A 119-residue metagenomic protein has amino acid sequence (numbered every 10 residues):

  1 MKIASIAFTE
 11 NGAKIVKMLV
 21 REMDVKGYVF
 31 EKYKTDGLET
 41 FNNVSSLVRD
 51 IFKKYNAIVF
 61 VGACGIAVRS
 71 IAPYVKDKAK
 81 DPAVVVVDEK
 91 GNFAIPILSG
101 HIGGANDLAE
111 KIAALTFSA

Functional and structural regions predicted by a protein language model:
M1-K2, K54-A57, A79-A83, E89-N92 (+1 more regions): Short coil/turn connectors at secondary-structure junctions
M1-Y33: N-terminal basic/disordered segments at the start of proteins
G12-A13, K34-T35, K90-I95: Short gly/pro/ser/thr-enriched loop/turn and capping motifs at secondary-structure boundaries
G12-V16, I66-S70, A105: Short glycine/serine/threonine-rich phosphate/pyrophosphate-binding segments that cradle anionic phosphate groups
G27-D50: N-terminal beta-loop-helix "entrance" segment that forms/cooperates in small-molecule cofactor or anionic ligand
F60-C64: Short His-Asn-centered micro-motif
R69-K80: Short Gly/Thr/Asp-enriched flexible loops that form oxyanion-binding sites at enzyme active sites
N92-A119: Short, glycine-/small-residue-rich phosphate/pyrophosphate-handling segment
